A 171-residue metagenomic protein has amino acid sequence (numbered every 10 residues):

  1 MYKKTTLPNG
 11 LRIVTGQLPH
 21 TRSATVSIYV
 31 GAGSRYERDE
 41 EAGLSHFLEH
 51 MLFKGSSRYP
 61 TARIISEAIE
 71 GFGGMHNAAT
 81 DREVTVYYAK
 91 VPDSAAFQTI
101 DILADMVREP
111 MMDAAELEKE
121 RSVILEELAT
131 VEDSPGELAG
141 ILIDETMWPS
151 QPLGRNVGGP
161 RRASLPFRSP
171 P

Functional and structural regions predicted by a protein language model:
M1-T21: N- or domain-start disorder-to-order transition segments that initiate the globular core
T6, Q17, I64-P171: Charge-rich, well-structured scaffold segments of protease-associated domains
R12, G31, S134-P135: Hydrophobic alpha-helical segments, principally membrane-spanning helices and signal/leader peptides
R22-A24, A96: A short local loop/turn or secondary-structure capping micro-motif enriched for an aromatic residue
T25-K90: M16/MPP (pitrilysin/insulinase) zinc-metallopeptidase core fold and M16-derived inactive scaffolds
